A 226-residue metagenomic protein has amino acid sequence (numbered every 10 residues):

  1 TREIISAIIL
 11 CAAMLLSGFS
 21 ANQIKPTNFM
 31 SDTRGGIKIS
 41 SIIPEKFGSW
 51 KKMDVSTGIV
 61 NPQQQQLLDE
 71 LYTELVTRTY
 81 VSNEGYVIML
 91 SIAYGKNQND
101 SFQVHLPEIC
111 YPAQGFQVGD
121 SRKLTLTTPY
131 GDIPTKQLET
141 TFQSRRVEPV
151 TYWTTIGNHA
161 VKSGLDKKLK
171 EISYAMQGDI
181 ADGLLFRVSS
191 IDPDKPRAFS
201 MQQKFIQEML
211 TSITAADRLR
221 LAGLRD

Functional and structural regions predicted by a protein language model:
E3, L10-L15, F19, L124-D226: A short, solvent-exposed beta-edge/loop patch
S6-L10, R34, F102-Q103: N-terminal secretory-pathway/extracellular module detecting exported/lumenal segments and adjacent signal-anchor/first
I24-I42: Alpha-helical transmembrane signal-anchor/signal-peptide segments
I37, S41, E45, V104 (+1 more regions): Flexible, active-site-adjacent loop/turn segments at secondary-structure boundaries
S41-T57: Amphipathic alpha-helical segments
G48, V76, Y86, D182-L184: A generic secondary-structure signal marking the coil-to-beta-strand transition
D54-Y174: Short, solvent-exposed recognition patches
